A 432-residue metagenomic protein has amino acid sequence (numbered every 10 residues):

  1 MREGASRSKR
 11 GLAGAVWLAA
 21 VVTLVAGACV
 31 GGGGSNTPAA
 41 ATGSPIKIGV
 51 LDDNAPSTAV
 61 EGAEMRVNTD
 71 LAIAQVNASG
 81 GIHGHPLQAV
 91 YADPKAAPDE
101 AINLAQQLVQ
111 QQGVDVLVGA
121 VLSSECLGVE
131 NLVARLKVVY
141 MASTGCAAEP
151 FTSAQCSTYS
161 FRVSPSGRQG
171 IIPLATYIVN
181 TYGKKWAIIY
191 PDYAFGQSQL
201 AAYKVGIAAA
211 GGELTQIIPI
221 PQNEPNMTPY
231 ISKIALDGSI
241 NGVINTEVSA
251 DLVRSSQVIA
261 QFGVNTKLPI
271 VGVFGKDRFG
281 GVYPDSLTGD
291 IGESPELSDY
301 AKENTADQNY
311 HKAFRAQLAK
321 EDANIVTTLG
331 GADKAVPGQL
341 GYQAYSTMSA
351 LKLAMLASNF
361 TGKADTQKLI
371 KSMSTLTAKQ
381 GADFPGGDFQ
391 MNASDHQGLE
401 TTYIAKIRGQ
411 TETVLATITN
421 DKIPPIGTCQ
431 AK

Functional and structural regions predicted by a protein language model:
M1-K47, C429-K432: Short, low-complexity disordered leader/linker segments with a strong preference for bacterial N-terminal type II
V30-A39, V60-V67, S79-S153, V163 (+2 more regions): Beta-alpha junction/loop-to-helix N-cap segments that form part of ligand/metal-binding clefts
G34-V50, G81-P86, V179-K184: Immediate post-signal peptide segment of exported/extracytoplasmic ligand-binding proteins
A40-N68, A92-D99, V121-L122, I189-Q197 (+1 more regions): Extracytoplasmic "Venus flytrap"
I46, V67-A89, A208-G212: Signal peptide-proximal N-terminal region of secreted/periplasmic/extracellular or secretory-lumen proteins
V114-I218, K267-E293, S298-Y300: Extracytoplasmic ligand/sensor domains, especially the bilobed periplasmic-binding protein
I259-S346, N359, T419, P424-A431: Extracellular/periplasmic periplasmic-binding protein-like sensory domains
N324-G341, M348, K352-V414: Segments of small-molecule ligand-sensing domains
